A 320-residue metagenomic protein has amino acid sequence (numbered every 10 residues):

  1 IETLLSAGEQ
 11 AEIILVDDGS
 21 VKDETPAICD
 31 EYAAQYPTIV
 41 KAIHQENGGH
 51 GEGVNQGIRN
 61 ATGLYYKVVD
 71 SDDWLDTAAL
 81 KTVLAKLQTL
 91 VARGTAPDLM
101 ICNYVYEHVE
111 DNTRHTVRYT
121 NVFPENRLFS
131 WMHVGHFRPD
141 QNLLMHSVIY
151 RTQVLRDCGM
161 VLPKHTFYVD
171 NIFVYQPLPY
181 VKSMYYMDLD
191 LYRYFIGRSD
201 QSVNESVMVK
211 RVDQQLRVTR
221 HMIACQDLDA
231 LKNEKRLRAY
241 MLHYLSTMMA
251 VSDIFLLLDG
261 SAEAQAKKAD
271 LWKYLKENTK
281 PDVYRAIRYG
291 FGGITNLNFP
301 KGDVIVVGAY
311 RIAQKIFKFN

Functional and structural regions predicted by a protein language model:
I1-Q10: Short, acidic, metal-binding catalytic loop of nucleotide-sugar glycosyltransferases
L4, D18-S20, G48, S71: Conserved short acidic donor-positioning loop in nucleotide-sugar-dependent glycosyltransferases
D17-A27: A conserved acidic beta->alpha catalytic loop
Q45-A61: Glycine-rich, basic loop-to-helix element that forms the pyrophosphate-binding segment of sugar-nucleotide handling
H50, W74-M184, Y192-M208: Donor-binding/catalytic cores of nucleotide-activated saccharide and glycerol-phosphate transferases/polymerases
Y66: Short aromatic/hydrophobic "clamp" motif used to bind/position activated sugar donors
L189-R198, N204-K232, T247-P281: Catalytic core of nucleotide-sugar-dependent glycosyltransferases
L257-N320: Membrane-interface aromatic/basic loop that binds lipid-linked glycans or pyrophosphate carriers, typified by
